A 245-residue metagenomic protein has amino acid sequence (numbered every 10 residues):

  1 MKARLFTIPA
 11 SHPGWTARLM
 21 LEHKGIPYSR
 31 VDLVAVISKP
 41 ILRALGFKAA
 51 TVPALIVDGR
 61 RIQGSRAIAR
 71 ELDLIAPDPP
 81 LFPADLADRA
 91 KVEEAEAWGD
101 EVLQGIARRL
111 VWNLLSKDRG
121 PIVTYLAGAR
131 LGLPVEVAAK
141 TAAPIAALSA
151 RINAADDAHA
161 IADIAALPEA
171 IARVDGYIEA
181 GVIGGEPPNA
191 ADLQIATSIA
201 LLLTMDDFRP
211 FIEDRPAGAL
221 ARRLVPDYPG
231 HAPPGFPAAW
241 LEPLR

Functional and structural regions predicted by a protein language model:
M1-G132, R245: GST-like domain detector, emphasizing the conserved glutathione-binding G-site in the N-terminal thioredoxin-like
P40, R66, L86-A90, G120 (+3 more regions): Generic alpha-helical secondary structure signal
I56, R66, D85-L86, P187 (+2 more regions): Solvent-exposed, flexible loop/coil residues
A69, D73, E93-E96, D100 (+4 more regions): Non-transmembrane alpha-helical segments in soluble domains of secreted/periplasmic/extracellular proteins
Q104-R209, E213: GST-like fold's C-terminal all-alpha helical module
I199-R245: Long, positively charged, glycine-interspersed low-complexity recognition regions
